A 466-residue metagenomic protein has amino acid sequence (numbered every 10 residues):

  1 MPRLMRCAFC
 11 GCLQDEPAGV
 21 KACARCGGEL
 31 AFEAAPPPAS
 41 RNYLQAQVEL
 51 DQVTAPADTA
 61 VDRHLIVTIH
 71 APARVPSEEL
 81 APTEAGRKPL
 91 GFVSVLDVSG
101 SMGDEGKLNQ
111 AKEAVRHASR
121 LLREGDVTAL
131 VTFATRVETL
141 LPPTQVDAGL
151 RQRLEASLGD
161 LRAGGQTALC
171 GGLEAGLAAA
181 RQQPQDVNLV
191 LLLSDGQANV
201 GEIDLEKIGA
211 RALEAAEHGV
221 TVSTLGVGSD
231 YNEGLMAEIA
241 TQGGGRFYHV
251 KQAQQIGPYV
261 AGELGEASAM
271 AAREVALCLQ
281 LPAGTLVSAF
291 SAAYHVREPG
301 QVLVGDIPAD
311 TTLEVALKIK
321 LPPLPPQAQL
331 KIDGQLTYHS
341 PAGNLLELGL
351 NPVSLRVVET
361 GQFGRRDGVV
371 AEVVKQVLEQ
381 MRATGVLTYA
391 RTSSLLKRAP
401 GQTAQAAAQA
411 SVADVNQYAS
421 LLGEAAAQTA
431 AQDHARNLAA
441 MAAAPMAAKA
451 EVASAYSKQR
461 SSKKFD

Functional and structural regions predicted by a protein language model:
P2-F9, D15-P17, R25, E33 (+3 more regions): Exposed acidic/Ser/Thr-rich ligand/metal-binding surfaces
A35-A57, L277-G284: Low-complexity, acidic Ser/Thr/Pro/Gly-rich terminal tails and inter-domain linkers that flank the onset of structured
L44, V61-R63, L313, L330-I332: Hydrophobic core residues within well-ordered beta-strands of beta-rich domains
Q47-T54, A261, E298-V304, K318-I319: Short structured motifs
Q52, I69-A73, V98, L281-A283 (+3 more regions): Beta-strand elements of well-folded, non-transmembrane domains
F290-T311: Extracellular adhesion/glycan-binding regions together with long Ser/Thr- and acidic-residue-rich low-complexity tracts
P308-P326: Low-complexity, intrinsically disordered segments enriched in Ser/Thr together with acidic residues
P322-D466: Long, acidic serine/threonine- and proline-rich intrinsically disordered regions
